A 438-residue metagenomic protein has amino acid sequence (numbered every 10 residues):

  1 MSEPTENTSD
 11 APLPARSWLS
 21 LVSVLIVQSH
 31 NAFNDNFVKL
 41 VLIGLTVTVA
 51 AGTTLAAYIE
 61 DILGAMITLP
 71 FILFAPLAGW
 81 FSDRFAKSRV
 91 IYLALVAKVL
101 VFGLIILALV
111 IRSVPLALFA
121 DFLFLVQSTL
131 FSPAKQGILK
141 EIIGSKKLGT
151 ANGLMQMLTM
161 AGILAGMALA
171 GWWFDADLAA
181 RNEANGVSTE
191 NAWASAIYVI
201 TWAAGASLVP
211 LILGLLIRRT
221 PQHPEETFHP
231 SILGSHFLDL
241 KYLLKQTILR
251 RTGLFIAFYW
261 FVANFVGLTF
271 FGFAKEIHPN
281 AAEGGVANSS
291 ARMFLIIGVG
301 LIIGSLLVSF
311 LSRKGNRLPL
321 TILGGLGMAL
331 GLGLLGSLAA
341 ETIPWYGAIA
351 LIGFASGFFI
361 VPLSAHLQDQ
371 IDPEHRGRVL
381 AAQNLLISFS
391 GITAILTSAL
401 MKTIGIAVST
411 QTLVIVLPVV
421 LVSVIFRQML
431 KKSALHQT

Functional and structural regions predicted by a protein language model:
E3-V22, R219-F255: Juxtamembrane intracellular "pre-TM" segments in multi-pass secondary transporters
L19-K39, L63-S82, A86-V101, L116-D177 (+4 more regions): Substrate-agnostic recognition of the 12-TM MFS/MFS-like secondary transporter fold
L25, S29-F33, F37-T46, R181-I200 (+3 more regions): A single, central transmembrane helix in multi-pass transporters
V41-G52, I106-I111, I163-I200, E276-H278 (+2 more regions): Transmembrane alpha-helix termini and helix-breaking/packing motifs in multi-pass membrane transporters
R84-K98, F310-L326, V408: Cytoplasmic membrane-interface "Motif A"-like loop-to-helix N-cap segments of 12-TM Major Facilitator Superfamily
V96-R112, L326-A340: C-terminal ends and interior cores of transmembrane alpha-helices in multi-pass membrane transporters/permeases
G137, E141, A196, A203-H229 (+1 more regions): Helix-loop junctions on the cytosolic side of multi-pass membrane transporters, especially the intracellular loop
P319-F359: C-terminal transmembrane helical hairpin of 12-TM major facilitator-type secondary transporters
